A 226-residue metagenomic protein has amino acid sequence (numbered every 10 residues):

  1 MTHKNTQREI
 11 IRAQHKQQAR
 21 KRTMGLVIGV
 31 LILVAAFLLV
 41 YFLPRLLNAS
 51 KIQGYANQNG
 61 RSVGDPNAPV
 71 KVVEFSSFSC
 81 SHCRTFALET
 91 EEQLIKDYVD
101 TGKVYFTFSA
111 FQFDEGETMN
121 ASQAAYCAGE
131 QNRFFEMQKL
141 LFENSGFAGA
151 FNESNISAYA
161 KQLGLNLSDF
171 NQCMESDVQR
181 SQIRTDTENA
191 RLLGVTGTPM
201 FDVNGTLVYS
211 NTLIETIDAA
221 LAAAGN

Functional and structural regions predicted by a protein language model:
T2-Y41, F75-S77, L88-E91, A158-N226: C-terminal cap of thioredoxin/glutaredoxin-like
K21-T23, L46, K139: Hydrophobic alpha-helical segments, especially transmembrane helices and their immediate juxtamembrane helical caps
R45-G60: Ser/Thr/Pro/Gly-rich low-complexity linker/stalk segments immediately outside membranes or between
G60, Q112, A125, N144 (+2 more regions): Conserved short-loop catalytic and cofactor-binding motifs
R61-A68: Short beta-strand-to-loop junctions in surface cap/lid or active-site-entrance loops
A68, V73-K161, L193-T196, D218-A220: Structural alpha/beta surface segment adjacent to cysteine/selenocysteine redox centers across thiol/disulfide enzymes
